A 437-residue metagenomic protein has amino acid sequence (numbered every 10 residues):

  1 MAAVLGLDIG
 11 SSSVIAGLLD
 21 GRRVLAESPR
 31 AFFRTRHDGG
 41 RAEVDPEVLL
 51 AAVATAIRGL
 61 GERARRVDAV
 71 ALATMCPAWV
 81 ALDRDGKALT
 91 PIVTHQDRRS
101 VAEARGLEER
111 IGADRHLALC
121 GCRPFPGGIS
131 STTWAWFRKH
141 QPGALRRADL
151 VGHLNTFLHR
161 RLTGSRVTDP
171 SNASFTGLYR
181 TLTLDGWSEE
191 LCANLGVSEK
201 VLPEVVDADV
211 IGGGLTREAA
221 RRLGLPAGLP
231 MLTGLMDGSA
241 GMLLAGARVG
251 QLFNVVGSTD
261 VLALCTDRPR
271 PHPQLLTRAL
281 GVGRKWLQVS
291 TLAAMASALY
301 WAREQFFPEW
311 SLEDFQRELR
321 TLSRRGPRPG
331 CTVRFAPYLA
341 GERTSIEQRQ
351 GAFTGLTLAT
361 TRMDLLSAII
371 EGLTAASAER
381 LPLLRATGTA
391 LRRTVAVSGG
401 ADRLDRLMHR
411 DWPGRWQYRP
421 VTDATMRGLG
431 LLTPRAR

Functional and structural regions predicted by a protein language model:
M1-P91, A102, A220-R221, L225-T233 (+1 more regions): N-terminal glycine/serine-rich phosphate-binding loop of ATP-dependent small-molecule kinases, especially carbohydrate
L5-G6, I15-L18, V101, E108-P124 (+5 more regions): Active-site core segments that coordinate phosphate-bearing ligands/cofactors across diverse enzyme families
R30-F32, H95, A293: A generic structural motif
F32-R36, N172, A279-L280: Short glycine/proline- and charge-enriched loop/turn segments that cap or connect secondary-structure elements
E62-H95, C120-G128, H159-R180, E204-A208 (+1 more regions): Short beta-strand-loop/turn "lid" adjacent to the catalytic site in phosphate-handling enzymes
R65, K200, T389: Structured loop/turn residues at beta-strand edges in well-structured enzyme cores
D97, G213-E218: Short, glycine/charge-rich flexible loops or terminal/linker lids adjacent to PRPP-binding catalytic cores
L195-D207: A conserved helix-loop-beta module that forms one wall/lid of the active-site cleft in ATP-utilizing catalytic domains
